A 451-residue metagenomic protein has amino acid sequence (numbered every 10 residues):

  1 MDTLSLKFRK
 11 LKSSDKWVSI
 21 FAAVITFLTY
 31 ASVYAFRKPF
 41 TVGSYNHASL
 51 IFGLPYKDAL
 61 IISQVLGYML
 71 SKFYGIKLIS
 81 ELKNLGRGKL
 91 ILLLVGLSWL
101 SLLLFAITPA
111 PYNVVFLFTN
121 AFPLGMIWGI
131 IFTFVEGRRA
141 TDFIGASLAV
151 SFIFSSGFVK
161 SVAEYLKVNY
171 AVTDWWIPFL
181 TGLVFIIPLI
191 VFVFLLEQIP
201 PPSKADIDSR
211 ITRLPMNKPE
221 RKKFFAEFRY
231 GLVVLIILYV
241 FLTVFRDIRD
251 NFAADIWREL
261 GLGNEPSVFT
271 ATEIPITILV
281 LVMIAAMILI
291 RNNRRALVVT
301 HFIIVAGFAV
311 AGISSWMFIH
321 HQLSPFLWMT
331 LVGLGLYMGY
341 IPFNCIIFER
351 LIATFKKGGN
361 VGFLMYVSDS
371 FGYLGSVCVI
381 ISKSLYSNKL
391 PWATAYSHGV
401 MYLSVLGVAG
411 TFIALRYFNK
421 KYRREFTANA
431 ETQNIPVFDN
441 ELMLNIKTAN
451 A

Functional and structural regions predicted by a protein language model:
M1-W17, K167-I236, E259, I290-N292 (+1 more regions): Intracellular loop-helix junctions on the cytosolic face of multi-pass helical membrane proteins
K38, Y230-L262: Extracytoplasmic gate region of multi-pass secondary transporters
F40, G125-A140, A253, M338-K356: Intracellular juxtamembrane helix-capping segments at the cytosolic ends of symmetry-related transmembrane helices
D58-I79, P275-M283: Central cavity-lining transmembrane alpha-helices of secondary-active solute carriers, predominantly the Major
L94-P109, I288, I304-H320: C-terminal ends and interior cores of transmembrane alpha-helices in multi-pass membrane transporters/permeases
Y112-I127, Q322-Y340: Hydrophobic core of transmembrane alpha-helices in multi-pass small-molecule transporters, especially MFS/SLC-type
T141-V168, V184-F185, M365-V379: Glycine-rich segments within core transmembrane alpha-helices of 12-TM secondary carriers
E265-N292, G307: Transmembrane alpha-helices of Major Facilitator/SLC transporters
